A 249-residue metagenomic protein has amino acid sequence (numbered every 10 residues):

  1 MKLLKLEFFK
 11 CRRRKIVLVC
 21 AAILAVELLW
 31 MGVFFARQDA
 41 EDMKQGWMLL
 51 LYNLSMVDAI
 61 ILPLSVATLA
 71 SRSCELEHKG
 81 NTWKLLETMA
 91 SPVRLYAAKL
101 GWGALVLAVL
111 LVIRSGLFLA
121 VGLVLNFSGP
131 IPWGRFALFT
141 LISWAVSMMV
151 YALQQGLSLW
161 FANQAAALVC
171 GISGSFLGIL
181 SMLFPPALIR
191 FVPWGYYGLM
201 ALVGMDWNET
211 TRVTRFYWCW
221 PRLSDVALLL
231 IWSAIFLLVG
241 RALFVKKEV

Functional and structural regions predicted by a protein language model:
M1-L24: Aromatic- and glycine-rich beta-strand/loop motifs that create alpha-glucan
K10, E75, E87, S158-L159: Helix-capping/transition residues at the boundaries of transmembrane alpha-helices and the short helical linkers
I23-V66, A70, A97-Q164, G171 (+3 more regions): Secretory targeting signals
F34-L49, L168, F176-V249: Terminal transmembrane helical anchor/hairpin motif
S71-L105: Helix-loop-helix units of permease transmembrane domains in multi-pass membrane transporters, especially ABC
S73, T82-L85, A120, G156 (+1 more regions): A residue-level signal for alpha-helical anchor/packing sites in multi-pass solute transporters
